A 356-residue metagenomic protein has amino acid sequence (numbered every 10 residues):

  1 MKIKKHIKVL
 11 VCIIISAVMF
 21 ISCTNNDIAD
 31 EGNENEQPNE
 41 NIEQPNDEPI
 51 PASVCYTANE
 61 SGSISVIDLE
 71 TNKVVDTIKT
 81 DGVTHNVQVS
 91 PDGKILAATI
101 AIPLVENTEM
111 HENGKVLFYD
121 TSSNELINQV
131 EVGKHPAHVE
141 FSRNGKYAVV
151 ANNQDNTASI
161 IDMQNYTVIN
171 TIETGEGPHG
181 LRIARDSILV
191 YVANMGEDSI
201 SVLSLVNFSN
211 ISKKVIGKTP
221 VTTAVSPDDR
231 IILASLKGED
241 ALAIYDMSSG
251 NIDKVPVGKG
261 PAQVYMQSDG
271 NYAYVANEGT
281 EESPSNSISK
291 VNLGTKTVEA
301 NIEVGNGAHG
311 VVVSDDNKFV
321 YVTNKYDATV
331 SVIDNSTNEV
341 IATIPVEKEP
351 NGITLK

Functional and structural regions predicted by a protein language model:
K2-L10: Bacterial N-terminal signal peptides that target proteins for export
I14-A17: Alpha-helical transmembrane segments
M19-S22: C-terminal motif of bacterial Sec signal peptides marking the signal peptidase cleavage site
T24-K356: Predominantly soluble domains enriched in secretory-pathway, periplasmic, or organellar proteins
